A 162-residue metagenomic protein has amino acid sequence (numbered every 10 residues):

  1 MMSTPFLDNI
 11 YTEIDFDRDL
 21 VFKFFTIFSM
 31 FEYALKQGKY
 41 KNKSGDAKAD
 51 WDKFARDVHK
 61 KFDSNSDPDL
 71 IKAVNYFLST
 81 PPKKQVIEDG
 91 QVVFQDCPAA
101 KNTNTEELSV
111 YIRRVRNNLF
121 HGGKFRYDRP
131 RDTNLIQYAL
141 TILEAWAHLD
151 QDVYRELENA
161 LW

Functional and structural regions predicted by a protein language model:
M1-Y111, E156-W162: Amphipathic alpha-helical interface elements
M30, V115, I142-W146: Amphipathic alpha-helical segments that form well-ordered structural scaffolds and often line/cohere around active
Y33-K36, Y40, N117-K124, A147-R155: Charged/polar positions within long, soluble alpha-helices
T105-R126: Histidine-centered, metal-coordinating catalytic motifs and their short helical/loop contexts
R126-T133: Short conserved catalytic/interaction loops centered on acidic-Pro-aromatic/His motifs
N134-W162: Amphipathic, Lys/Arg-enriched alpha-helical patches that create a basic surface for binding polyanionic ligands
